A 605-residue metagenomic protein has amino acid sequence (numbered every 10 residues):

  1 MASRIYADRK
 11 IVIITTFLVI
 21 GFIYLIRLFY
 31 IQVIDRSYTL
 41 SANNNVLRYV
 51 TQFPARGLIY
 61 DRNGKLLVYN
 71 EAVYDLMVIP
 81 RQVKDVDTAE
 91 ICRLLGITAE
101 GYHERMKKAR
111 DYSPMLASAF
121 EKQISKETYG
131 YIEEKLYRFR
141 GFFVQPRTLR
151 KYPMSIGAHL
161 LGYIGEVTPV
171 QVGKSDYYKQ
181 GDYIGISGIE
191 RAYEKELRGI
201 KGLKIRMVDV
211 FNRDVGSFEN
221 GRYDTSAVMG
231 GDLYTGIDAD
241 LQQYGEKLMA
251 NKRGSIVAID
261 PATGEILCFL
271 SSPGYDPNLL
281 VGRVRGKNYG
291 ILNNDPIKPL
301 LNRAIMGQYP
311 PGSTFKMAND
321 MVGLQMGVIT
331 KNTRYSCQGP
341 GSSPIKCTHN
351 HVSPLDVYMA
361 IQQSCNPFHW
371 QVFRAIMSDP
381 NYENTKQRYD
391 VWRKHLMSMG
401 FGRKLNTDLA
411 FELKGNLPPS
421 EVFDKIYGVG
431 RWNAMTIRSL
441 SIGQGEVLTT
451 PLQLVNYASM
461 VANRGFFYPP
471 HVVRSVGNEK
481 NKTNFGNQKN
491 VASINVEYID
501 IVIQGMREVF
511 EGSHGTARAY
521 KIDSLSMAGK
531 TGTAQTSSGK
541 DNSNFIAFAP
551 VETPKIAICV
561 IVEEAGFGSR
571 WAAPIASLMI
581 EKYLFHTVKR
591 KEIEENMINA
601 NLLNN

Functional and structural regions predicted by a protein language model:
M1-G286, Q308, K331, R388-S398 (+2 more regions): Periplasmic/cell-envelope proteins involved in peptidoglycan metabolism and beta-lactam response
V68, D209-D214, E219-G221, A262-T314 (+2 more regions): Beta-lactam-recognizing serine transpeptidase/beta-lactamase-like catalytic domain environment
